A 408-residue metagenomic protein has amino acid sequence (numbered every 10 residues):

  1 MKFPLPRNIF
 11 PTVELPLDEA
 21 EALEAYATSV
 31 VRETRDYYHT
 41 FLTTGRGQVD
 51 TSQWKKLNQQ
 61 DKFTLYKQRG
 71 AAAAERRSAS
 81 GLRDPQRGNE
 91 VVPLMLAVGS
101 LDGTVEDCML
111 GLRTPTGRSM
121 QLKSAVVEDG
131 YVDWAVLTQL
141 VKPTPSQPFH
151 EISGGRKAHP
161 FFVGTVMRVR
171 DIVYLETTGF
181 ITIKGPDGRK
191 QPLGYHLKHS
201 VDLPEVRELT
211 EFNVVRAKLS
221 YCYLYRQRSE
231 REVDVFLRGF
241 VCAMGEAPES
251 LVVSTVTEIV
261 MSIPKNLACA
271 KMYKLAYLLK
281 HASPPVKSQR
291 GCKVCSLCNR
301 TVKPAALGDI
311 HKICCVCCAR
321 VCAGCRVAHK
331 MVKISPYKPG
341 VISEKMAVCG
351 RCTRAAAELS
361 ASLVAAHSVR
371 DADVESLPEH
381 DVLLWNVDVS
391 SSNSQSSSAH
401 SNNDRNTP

Functional and structural regions predicted by a protein language model:
M1-P408: Eukaryotic helix-grip
